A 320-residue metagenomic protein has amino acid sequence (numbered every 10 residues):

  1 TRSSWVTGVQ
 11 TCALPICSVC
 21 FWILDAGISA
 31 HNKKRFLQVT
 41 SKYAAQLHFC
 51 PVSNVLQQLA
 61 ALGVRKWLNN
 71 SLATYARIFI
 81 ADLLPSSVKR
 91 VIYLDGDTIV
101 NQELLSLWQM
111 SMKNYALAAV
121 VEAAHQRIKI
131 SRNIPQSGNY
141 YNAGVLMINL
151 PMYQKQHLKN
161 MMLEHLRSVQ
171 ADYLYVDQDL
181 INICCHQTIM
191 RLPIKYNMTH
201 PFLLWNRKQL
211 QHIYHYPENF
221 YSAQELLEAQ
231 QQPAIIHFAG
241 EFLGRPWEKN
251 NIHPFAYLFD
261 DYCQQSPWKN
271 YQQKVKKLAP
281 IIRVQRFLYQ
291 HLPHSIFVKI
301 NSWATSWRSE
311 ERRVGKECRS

Functional and structural regions predicted by a protein language model:
T1-C12, E311-S320: Single conserved hydrophobic/aromatic residue that forms the stacking wall/gate of nucleotide- or nucleobase-binding
A13-C17: Short, acidic, metal-binding catalytic loop of nucleotide-sugar glycosyltransferases
V19-G27, A119-V120: Short internal beta-strands
K34-L37, S86, N101-M112, K159: Short alpha-helix within the catalytic core of nucleotide-sugar-dependent glycosyltransferases
T40-D82: Active-site-proximal specificity loops/subdomain of glycosyltransferases
V91: Short aromatic/hydrophobic "clamp" motif used to bind/position activated sugar donors
T98-S131: Conserved donor-nucleotide/metal-binding helix-loop-beta segment in metal-dependent transferases, i.e., the alpha-helix
L150-R313, S320: A glycosyltransferase accessory/donor-loop signature
